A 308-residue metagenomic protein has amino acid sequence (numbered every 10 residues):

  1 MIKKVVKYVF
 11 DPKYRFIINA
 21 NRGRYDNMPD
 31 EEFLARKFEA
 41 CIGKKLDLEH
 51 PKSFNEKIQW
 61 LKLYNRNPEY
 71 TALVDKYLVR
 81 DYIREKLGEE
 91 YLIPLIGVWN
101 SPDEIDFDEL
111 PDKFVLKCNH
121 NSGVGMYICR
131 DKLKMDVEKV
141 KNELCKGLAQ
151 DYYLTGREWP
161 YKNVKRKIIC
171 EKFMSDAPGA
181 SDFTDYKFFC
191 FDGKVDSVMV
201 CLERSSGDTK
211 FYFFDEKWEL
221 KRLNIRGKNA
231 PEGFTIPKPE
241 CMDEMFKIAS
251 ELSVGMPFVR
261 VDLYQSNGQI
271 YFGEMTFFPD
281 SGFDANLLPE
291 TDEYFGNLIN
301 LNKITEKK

Functional and structural regions predicted by a protein language model:
M1-N65: Membrane-proximal basic amphipathic "stem/tether" segments
F33, L110, L133-R226: Phosphate-binding site of ATP-dependent enzymes
H50-K132, E143-W159: A conserved helix-loop-beta module that forms one wall/lid of the active-site cleft in ATP-utilizing catalytic domains
R80, D103-D106, S122-Y127, P178-G179 (+4 more regions): Short catalytic/ligand-binding loop motif for oxyanion handling, primarily in non-cytosolic enzymes, centered on
E90, S181, C190-D196, V254-F258 (+1 more regions): Coil-to-beta-strand transition motifs
W99, H120, K172-M174, C190-D192 (+1 more regions): Short, flexible loop/turn elements at secondary-structure junctions
K162-K167, K172, Y212-I270: A long amphipathic alpha-helix within ATP-dependent nucleotide-binding catalytic cores
K247, Q265-K308: C-terminal active-site "lid" helix and adjoining low-complexity regulatory extension at the edge of ATP-using catalytic
